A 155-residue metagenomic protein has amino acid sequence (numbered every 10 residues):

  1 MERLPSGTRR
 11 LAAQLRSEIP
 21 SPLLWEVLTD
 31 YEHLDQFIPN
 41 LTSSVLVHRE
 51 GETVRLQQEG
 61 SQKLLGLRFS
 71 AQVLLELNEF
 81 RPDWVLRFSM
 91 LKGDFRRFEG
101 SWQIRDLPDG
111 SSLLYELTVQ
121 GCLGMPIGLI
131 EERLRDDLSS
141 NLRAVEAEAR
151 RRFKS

Functional and structural regions predicted by a protein language model:
M1-T53: Hydrophobic ligand-binding cavity/cleft-lining segments
T8-R16, T53-R55, Q72, R97-E99 (+1 more regions): Intrinsic-disorder/low-complexity, polar/charged segments enriched in Ser/Thr/Lys/Arg/Asp/Glu/Gln
R10-L11, L41-V45, E59, V85-R87 (+1 more regions): Short structured motifs
L15-S17, G60, L117-V119: Hydrophobic beta-strand positions in extracellular immunoglobulin-like domains
W25-L28, L56-G60, P82-F88: Short Pro/Gly-enriched beta-strand edge/turn motifs at strand-loop
N40, R49, V54-R68: Mid-length scaffold segments of soluble, non-membrane domains
K63-S112, T118-Q120, A147-R152: Hydrophobic-ligand binding "helix-grip"
L113-S155: A conserved amphipathic terminal alpha-helix motif
